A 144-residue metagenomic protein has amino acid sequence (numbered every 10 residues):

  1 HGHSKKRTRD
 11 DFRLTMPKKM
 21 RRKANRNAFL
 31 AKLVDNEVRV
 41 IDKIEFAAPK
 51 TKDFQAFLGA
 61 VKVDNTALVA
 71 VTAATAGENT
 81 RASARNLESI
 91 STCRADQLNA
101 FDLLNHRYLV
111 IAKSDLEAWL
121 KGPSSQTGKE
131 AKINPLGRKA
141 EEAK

Functional and structural regions predicted by a protein language model:
H1-S4: A contiguous, low-structure linker/loop signature
K6-K144: Extended polybasic, low-complexity segments that bind anionic RNA or targeting/receptor surfaces
